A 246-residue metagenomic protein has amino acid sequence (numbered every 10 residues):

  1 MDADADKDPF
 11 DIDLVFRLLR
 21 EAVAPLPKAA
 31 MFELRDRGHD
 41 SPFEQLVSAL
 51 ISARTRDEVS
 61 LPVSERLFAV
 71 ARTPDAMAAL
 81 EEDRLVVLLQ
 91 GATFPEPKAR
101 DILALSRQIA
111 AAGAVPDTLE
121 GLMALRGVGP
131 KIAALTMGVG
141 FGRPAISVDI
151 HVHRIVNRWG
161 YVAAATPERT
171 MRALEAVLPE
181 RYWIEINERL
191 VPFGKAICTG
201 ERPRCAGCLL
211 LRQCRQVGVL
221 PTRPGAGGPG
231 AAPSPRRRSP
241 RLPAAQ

Functional and structural regions predicted by a protein language model:
M1-A5, A231: Charge-dense, helix-prone N-terminal extensions
D6-G228, L242: Catalytic cores of DNA base-excision repair glycosylases
G228-Q246: Short Lys/Arg-rich cationic patches that frequently serve as NLS/NoLS or arginine-rich RNA/DNA-binding motifs
